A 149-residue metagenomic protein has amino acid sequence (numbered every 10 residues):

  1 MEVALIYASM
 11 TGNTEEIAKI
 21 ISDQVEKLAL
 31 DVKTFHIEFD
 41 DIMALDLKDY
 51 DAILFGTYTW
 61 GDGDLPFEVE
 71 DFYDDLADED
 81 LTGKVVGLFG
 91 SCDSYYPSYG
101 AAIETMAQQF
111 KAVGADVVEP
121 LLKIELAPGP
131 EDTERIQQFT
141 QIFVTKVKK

Functional and structural regions predicted by a protein language model:
M1-A4: Extreme N-terminal starter segment of soluble prokaryotic enzymes
I6-A8, F89: Short hydrophobic segments within beta-strands
S9, E38: Residues in the short beta-alpha loop(s) of Rossmann-like NAD(P)-binding domains
N13-E16, D23-Q24, L28, F35 (+1 more regions): FMN-binding flavodoxin-like domain, especially the glycine-rich phosphate-binding loop
F39-M43: Short acidic active-site motifs
